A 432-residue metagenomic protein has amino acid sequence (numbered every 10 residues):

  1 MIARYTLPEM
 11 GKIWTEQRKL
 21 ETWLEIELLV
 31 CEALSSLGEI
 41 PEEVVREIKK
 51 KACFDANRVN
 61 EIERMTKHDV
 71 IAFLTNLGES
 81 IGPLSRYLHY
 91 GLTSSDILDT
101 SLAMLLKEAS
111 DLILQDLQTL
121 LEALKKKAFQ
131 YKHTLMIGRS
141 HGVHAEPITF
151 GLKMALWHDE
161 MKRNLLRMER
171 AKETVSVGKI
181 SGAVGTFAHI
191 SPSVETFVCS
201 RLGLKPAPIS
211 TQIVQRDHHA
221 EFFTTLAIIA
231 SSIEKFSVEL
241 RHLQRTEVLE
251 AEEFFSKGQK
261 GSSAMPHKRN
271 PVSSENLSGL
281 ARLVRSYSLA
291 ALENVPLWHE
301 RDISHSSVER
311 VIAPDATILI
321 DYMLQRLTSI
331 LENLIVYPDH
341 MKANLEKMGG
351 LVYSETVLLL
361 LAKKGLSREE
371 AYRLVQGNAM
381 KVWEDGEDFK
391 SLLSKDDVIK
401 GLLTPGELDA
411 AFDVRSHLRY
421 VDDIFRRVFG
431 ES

Functional and structural regions predicted by a protein language model:
M1-R18, A72, S263-S432: Catalytic-core signal marking the mid-to-C-terminal active-site face
M1-S181, F187, S191-F197, P206 (+4 more regions): A helix-coil-helix interface module used to build multimeric assemblies and to scaffold catalytic/cofactor sites
V30-A33, I113, L117-L120, L124-K127 (+13 more regions): Amphipathic alpha-helices that form helix-helix packing interfaces
E32, L105-L117, L226-K235, L240 (+1 more regions): Alpha-helical support elements that line or immediately flank enzyme active sites and cofactor-binding pockets
I40, V248-L249, S367: Conserved hydrophobic residue
D99, L106, S110, M154 (+5 more regions): Amphipathic alpha-helical coiled-coil segments and their boundaries
L152, A220-I228, T356-K364: Short, well-ordered beta-strand elements within core beta-sheets of diverse protein domains
E195, C199-S288: Acidic, glycine-rich loop-and-beta core segments that form the ion-binding/anion-interacting portion of active sites
